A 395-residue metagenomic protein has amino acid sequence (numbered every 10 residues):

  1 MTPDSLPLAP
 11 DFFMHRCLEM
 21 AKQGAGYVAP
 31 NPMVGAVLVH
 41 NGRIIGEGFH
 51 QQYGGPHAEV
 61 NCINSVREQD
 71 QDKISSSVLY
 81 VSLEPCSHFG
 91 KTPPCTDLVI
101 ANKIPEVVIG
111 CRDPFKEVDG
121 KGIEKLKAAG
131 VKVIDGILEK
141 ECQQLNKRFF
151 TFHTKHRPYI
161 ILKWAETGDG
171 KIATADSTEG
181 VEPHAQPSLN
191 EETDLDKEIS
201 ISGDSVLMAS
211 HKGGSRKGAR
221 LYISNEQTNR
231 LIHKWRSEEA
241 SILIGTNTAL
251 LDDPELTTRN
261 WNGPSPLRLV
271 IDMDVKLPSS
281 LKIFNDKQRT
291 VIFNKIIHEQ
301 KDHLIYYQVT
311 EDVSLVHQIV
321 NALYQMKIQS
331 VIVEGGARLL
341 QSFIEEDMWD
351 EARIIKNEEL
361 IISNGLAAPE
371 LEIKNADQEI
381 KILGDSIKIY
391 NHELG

Functional and structural regions predicted by a protein language model:
P10-Y27, F152: Short, basic/aromatic recognition patches
C17, G35, C86, L126 (+6 more regions): Residue-level signal for inorganic ion chemistry
V34-H40, K163-A165, K388: Short beta-strand scaffold segments in enzyme catalytic cores
L38-Q143, G180-V181, I344: Zn2+-dependent cytidine deaminase-like catalytic core
P105-R112, R268-M273, T290-I296, A352-E358: Short internal beta-strands
T151-K155, I161-L207, H211, S215-Q329 (+1 more regions): Active-site ligand-binding patch in enzyme domains
I344-D377: Flexible, gly/pro- and Lys/Arg-enriched active-site loops
G365-G395: Conserved histidine-centered catalytic loops in small-molecule metabolism enzymes
